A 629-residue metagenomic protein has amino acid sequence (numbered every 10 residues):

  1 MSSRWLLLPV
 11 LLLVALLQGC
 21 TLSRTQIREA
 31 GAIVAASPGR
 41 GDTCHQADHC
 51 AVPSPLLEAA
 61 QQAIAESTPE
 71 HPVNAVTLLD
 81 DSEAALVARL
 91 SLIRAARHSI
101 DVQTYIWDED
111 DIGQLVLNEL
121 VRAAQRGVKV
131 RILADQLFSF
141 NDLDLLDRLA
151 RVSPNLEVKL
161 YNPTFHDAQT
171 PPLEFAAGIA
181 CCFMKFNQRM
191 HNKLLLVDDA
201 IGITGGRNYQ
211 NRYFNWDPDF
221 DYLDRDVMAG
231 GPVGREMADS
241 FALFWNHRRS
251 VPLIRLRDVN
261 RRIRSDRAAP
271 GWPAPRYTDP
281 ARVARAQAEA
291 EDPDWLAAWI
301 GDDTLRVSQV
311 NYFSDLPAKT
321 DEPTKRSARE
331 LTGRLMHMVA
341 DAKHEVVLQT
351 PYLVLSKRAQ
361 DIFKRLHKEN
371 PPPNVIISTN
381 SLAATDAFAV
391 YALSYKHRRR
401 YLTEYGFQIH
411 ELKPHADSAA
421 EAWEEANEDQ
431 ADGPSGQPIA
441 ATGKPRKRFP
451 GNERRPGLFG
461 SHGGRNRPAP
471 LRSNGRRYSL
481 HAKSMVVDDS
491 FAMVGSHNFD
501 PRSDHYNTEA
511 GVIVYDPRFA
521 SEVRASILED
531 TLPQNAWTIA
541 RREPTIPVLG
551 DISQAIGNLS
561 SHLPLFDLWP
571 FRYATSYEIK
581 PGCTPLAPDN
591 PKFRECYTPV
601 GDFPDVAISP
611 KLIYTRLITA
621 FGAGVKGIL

Functional and structural regions predicted by a protein language model:
M1-L7: Bacterial N-terminal signal peptides that target proteins for export
L8-Q18: Bacterial N-terminal signal peptides
C20-K193, V197-L629: Charged, low-complexity intrinsically disordered terminal segments
